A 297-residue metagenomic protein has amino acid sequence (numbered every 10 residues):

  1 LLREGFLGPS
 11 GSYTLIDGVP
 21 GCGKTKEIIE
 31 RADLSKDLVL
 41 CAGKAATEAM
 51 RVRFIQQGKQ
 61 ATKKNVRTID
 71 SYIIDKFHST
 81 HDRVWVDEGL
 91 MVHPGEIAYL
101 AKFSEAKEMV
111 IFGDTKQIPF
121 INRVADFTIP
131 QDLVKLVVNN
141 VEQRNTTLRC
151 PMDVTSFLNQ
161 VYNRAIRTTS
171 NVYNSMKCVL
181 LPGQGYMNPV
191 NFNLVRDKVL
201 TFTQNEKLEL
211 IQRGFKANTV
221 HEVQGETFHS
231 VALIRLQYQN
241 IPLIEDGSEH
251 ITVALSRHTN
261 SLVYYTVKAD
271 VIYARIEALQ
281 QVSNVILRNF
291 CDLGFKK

Functional and structural regions predicted by a protein language model:
L1: Surface-exposed interaction regions that form or flank ligand-binding interfaces
E4-D37, C41-V52, Q57, K64-K297: Conserved helicase motor core of SF1/SF2 NTP-dependent helicases
